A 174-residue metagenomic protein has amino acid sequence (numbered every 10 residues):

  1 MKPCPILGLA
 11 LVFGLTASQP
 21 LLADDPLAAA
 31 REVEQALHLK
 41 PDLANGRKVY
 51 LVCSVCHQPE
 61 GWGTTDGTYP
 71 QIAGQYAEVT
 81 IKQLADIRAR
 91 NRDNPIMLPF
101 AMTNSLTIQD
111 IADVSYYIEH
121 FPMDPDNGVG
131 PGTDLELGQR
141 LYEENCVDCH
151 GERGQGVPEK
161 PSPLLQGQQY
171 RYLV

Functional and structural regions predicted by a protein language model:
M1-G8: Bacterial N-terminal signal peptides that target proteins for export
A17-S18: N-terminal signal peptide c-region/cleavage motif recognized by signal peptidases
D24-Y50, T65-T68, Y116-L141: Electrostatic cytochrome c docking/interface patches
V33-A89: The feature marks the first
G46, C53-P59, V114, G138 (+2 more regions): The canonical Cys-X-X-Cys-His
G61-T64, E78-K82, A89-P95, M123 (+2 more regions): Short loop/beta submotifs within extracellular cysteine-rich repeat domains
T65-Q71, I87-F121, D126-T133, E159-L164: Axial heme c-ligation environment in periplasmic c-type cytochrome domains
